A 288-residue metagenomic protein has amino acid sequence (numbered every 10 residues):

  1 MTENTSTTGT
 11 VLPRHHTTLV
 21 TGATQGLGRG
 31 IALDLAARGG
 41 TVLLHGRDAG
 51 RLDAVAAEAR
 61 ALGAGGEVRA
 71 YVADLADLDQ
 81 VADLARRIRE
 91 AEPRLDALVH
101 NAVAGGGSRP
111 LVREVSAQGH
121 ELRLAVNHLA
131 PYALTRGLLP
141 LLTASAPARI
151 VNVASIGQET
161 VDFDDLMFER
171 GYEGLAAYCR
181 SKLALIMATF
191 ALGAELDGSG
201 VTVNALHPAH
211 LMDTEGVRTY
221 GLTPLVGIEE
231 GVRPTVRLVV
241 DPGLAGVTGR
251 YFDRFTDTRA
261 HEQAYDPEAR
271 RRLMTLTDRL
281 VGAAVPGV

Functional and structural regions predicted by a protein language model:
G9, A104-L124, T143-S199, H207-T223: Catalytic loop of short-chain dehydrogenase/reductase
T17, G22-G26: Conserved glycine-rich cofactor-binding loop
G22-A23, H45-G50, L75: N-terminal Rossmann-fold cofactor-binding loop
R38-A54: Conserved glycine-rich Rossmann-like NAD(P)H-binding loop of the short-chain dehydrogenase/reductase
A49, Y71-R86: The beta1-alpha1 cofactor-binding region of Rossmann-like NAD(H)/NADP(H)-dependent oxidoreductases
L62-E67, R87-H100, G106-V115: A glycine-rich helix->loop->beta "capping" turn within Rossmann-like NAD(P)(H)-dependent oxidoreductase domains
L222-A260, Y265-R271, R279, A283: C-terminal helical subdomain
